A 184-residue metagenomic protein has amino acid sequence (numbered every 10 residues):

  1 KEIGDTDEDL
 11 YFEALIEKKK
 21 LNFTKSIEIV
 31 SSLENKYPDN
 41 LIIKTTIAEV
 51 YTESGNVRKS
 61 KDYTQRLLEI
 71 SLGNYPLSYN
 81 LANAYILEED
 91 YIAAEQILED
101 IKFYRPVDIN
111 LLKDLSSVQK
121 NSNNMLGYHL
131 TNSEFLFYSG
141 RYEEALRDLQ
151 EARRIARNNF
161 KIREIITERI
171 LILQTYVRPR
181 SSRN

Functional and structural regions predicted by a protein language model:
K1-R66, I97, R141, E151 (+3 more regions): Extracytoplasmic and endomembrane cell-envelope/extracellular-matrix remodeling and assembly machinery
Y11-F12, I42-T46, D62, P76-N80 (+5 more regions): Alpha-solenoid helical repeat scaffolds
K36, I70, Y104, N121 (+2 more regions): Structural marker of alpha-solenoid helical repeat scaffolds
T52-E53, N80-N83, L87-E89: Small-residue-rich helix-loop
G55, Y75, E89, N123-L126 (+2 more regions): Short coil/turn linking the two alpha-helices of tandem helical-hairpin repeats
F103-N132, F137: Intrinsically disordered, low-complexity segments enriched in Gly and acidic/Ser/Thr residues that form flexible
